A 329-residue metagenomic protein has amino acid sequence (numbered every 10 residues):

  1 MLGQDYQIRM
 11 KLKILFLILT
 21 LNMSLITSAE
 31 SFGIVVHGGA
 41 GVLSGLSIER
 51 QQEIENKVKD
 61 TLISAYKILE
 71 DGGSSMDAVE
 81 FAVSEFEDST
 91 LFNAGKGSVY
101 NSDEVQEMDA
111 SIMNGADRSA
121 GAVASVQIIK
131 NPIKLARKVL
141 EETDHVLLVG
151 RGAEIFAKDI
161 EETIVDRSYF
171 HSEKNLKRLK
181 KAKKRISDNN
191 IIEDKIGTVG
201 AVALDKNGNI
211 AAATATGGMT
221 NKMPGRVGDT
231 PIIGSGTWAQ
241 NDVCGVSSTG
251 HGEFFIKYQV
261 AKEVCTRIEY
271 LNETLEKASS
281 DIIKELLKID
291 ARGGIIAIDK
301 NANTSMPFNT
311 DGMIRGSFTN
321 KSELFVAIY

Functional and structural regions predicted by a protein language model:
D5-L15: Bacterial N-terminal signal peptides that target proteins for export
Y6-Q7, M23, K300-A302: Short linear motifs in intrinsically disordered/low-complexity regions
L15-S24: Bacterial N-terminal signal peptides
A29-Y329: Alpha/propeptide regions of enzymes that mature by internal proteolysis
